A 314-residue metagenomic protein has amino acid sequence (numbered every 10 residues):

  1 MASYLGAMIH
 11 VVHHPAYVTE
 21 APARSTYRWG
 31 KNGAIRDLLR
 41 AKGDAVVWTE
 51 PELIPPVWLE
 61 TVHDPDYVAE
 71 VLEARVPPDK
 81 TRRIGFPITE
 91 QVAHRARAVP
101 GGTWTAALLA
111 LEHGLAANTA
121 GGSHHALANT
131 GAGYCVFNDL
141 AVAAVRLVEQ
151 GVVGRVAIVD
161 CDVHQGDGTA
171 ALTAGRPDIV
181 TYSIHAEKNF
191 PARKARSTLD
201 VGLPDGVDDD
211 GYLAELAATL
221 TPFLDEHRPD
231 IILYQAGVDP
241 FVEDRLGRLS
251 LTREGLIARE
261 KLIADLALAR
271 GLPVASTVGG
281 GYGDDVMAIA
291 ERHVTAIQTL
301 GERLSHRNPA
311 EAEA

Functional and structural regions predicted by a protein language model:
Y4-A7, P78-A314: A general "terminal functional-core" signal
L5-I54: N-terminal low-complexity, Ser/Thr- and acidic-residue-enriched intrinsically disordered segments
A16-P22, L53-V57, D79-V92: Glycine-/proline-rich flexible loop or hinge segments
V46-P56, A275-D284: Acidic carboxylate-rich catalytic motifs and surrounding loops in phosphoryl-/glycosyl-chemistry enzymes
P51-W58, T119-H124: Short, glycine/charge-rich beta-strand/loop segments that flank catalytic centers and engage negatively charged groups
I54-V76: Charged, often glycine-rich, active-site loop that binds/positions anionic groups
